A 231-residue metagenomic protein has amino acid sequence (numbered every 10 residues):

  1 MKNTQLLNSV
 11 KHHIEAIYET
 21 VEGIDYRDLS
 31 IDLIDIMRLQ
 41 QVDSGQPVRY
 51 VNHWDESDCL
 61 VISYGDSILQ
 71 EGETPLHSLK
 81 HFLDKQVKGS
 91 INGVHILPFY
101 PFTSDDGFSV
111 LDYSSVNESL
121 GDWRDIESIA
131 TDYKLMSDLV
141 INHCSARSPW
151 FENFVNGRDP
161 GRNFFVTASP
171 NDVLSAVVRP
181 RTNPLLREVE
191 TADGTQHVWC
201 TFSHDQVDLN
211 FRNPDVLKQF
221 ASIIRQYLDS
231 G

Functional and structural regions predicted by a protein language model:
N3-A221, R225: Acidic/aromatic-lined carbohydrate-recognition and catalytic surfaces of CAZymes acting on diverse glycans
Y227-G231: Active-site groove signature of glycoside hydrolases
